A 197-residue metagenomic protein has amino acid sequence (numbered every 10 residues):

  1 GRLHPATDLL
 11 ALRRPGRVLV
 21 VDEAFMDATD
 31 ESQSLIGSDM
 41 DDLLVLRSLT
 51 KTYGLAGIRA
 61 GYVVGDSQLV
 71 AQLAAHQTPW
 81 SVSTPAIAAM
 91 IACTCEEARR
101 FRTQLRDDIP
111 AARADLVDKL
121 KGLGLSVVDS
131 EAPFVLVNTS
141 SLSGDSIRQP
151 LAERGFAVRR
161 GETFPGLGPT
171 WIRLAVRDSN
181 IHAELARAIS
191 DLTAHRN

Functional and structural regions predicted by a protein language model:
G1-D27, R196: Active-site phosphate-binding strand-loop segment of PLP-dependent enzymes
D42-L120, L125-V128: PLP-dependent aminotransferase class I/II
I58-R59, E131-P133, G168-I172: Short amphipathic alpha-helical segments
G65, V137-S141, V176-D178: Short beta-strand-to-loop capping motifs
I109-P110, G122-R154: Conserved PLP-binding catalytic core of the aspartate aminotransferase-like
E153-F156, P165-N197: PLP-dependent enzyme catalytic core of the Aspartate aminotransferase-like
